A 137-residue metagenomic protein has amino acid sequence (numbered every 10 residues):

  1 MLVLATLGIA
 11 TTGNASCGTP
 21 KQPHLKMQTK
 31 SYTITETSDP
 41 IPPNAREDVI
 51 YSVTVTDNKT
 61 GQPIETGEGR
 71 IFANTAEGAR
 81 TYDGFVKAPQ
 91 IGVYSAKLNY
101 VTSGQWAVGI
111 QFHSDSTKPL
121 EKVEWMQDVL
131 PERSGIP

Functional and structural regions predicted by a protein language model:
M1-A10: Bacterial N-terminal signal peptides
A15-P137: N-terminal soluble domains immediately following signal/targeting peptides that reside in extracytoplasmic
